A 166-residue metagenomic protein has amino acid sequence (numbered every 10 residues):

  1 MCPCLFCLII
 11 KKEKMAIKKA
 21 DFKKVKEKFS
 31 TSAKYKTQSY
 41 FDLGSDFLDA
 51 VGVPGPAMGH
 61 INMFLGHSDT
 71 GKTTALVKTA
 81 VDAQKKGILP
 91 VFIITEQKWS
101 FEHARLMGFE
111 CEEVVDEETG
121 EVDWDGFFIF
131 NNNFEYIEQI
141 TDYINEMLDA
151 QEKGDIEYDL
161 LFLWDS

Functional and structural regions predicted by a protein language model:
M1-K14: Short, Lys/Arg-enriched N-terminal segments with co-localized hydrophobic residues within the first ~10-30 amino acids
I9-I10, I17, I61, I88 (+5 more regions): Weak global preference for isoleucine
A16-V122: The Walker A/P-loop phosphate-binding site
S45, M58, T73, F130-T141: Amphipathic alpha-helical transducer elements in NTP-driven molecular machines
V115-E135: Conserved P-loop NTPase mechanochemical-coupling segment
N132-S166: Phosphate-binding/switch loop-helix module in NTP-utilizing enzymes
